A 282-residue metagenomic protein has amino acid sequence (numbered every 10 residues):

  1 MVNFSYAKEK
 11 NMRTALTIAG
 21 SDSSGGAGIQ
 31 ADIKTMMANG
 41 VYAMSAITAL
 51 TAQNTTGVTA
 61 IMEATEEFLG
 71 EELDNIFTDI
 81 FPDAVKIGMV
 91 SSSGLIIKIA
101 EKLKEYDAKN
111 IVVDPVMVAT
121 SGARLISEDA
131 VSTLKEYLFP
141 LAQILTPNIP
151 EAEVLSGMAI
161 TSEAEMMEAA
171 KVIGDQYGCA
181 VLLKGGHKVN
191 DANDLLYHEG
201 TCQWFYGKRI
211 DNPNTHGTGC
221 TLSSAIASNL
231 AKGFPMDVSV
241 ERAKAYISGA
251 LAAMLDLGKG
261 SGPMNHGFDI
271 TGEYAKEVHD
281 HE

Functional and structural regions predicted by a protein language model:
F4, E9-M12, G28, N190-F205: Acidic-glycine-rich active-site phosphate/pyrophosphate-binding loop
Y6-T17, M37-V113, M117-T120: Conserved N-terminal subdomain of the carbohydrate kinase-like
I18-S24, C202-H216: Short pre-catalytic strand/loop immediately N-terminal to key active-site residues, enriched for Gly-Thr
G25-V41: N-terminal basic/disordered segments at the start of proteins
Q30, E153-V154, N212-M236: Short, small-residue alpha-helix embedded
G40-M44, N229-A243: Phosphate-handling active-site elements
A60-E63, D237-E282: Charged C-terminal helix
E128-C202: Conserved phosphate/ATP/ADP-binding segment of small-molecule kinases
